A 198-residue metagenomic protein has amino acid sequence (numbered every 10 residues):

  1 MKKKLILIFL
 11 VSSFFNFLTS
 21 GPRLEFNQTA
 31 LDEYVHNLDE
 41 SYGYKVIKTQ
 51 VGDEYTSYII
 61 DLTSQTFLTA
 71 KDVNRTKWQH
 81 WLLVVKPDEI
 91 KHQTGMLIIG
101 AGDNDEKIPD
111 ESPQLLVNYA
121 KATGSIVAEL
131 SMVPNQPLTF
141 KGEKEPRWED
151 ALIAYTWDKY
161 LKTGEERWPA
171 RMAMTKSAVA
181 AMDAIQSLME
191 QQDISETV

Functional and structural regions predicted by a protein language model:
K2-I8: Sec-dependent signal peptide recognition, specifically the positively charged N-region followed immediately by
I8-N16: Bacterial N-terminal signal peptides
V35-E89, V117, L130, K162-T175: N-terminal cap/lid segment of alpha/beta-hydrolase-fold proteins
W81, H92-G102: Short beta-strand element of the alpha/beta-hydrolase
Q93-M96, T123-V127, S195-T197: Loop/turn elements at helix/coil->beta-strand transitions in domains of secreted/extracellular proteins
G100-I108, V117-A120, S125-V179: Cap/lid segment of the alpha/beta-hydrolase catalytic domain
K176-T197: Conserved acidic catalytic loop of the alpha/beta-hydrolase fold
